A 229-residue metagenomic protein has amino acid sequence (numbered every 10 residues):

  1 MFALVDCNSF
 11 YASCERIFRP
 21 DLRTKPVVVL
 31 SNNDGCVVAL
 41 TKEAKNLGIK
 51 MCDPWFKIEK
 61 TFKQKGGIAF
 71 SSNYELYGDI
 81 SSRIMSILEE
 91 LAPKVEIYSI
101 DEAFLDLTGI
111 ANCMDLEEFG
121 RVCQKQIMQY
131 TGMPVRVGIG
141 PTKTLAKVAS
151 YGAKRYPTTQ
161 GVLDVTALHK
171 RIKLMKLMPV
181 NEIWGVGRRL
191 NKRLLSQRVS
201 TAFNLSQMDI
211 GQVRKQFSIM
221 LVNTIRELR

Functional and structural regions predicted by a protein language model:
M1-R226: Gly/Gly-Pro- and Ser/Thr-rich, intrinsically disordered tail segments characteristic of DNA damage-repair and tolerance
